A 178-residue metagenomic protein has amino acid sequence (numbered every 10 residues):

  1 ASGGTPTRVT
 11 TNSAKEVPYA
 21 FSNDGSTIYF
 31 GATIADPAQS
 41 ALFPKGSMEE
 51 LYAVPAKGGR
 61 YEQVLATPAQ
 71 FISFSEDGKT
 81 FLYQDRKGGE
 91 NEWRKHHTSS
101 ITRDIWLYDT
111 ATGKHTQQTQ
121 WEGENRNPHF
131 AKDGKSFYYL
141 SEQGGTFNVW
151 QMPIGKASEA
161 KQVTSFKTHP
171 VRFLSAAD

Functional and structural regions predicted by a protein language model:
A1, V9-V17, S22, S26-Y52 (+6 more regions): A flexible loop/linker signature enriched in serine peptidases of the S9 family
F21, F74, F130, S175-A176: Residue-level recognition of a conserved intra-blade site in WD40 beta-propeller repeats
D24-S26, D77-K79, D133-K135: Short coil/turn segments that connect the beta-strands within blades of beta-propeller domains
K57, D77, A131-D133, Q143 (+1 more regions): Structural motif
